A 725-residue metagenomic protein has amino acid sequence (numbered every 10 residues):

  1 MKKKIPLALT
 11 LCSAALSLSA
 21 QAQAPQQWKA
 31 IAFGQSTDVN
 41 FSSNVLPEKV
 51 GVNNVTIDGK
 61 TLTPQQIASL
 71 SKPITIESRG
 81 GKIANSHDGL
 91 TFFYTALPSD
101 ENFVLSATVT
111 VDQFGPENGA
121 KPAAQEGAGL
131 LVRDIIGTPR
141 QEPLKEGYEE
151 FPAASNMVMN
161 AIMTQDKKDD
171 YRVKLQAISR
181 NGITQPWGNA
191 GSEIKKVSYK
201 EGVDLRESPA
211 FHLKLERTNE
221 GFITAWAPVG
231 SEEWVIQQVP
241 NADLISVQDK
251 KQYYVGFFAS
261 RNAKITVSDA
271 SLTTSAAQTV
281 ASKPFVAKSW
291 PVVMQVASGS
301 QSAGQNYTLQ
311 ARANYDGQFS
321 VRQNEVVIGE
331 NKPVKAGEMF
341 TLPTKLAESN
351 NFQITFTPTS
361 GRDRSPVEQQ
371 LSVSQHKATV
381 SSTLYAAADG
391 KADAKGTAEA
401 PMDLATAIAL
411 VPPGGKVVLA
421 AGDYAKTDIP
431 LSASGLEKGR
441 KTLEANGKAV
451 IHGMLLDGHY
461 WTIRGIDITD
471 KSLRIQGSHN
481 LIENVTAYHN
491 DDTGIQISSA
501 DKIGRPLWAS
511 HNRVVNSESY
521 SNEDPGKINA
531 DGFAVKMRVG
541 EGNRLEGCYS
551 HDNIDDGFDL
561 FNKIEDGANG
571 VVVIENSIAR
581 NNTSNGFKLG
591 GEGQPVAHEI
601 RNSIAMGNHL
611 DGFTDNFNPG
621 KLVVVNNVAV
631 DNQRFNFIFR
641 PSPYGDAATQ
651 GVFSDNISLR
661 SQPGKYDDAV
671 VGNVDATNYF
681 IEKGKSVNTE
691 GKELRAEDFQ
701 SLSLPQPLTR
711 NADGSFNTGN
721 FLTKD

Functional and structural regions predicted by a protein language model:
Q23-V286, Y307: Extracellular glycan-recognition regions
N262, P412, A433, K438 (+22 more regions): Parallel beta-helix/beta-solenoid
K283, Q323, V334-E338, Q375-H376 (+1 more regions): Acidic, glycine- and Ser/Thr-rich low-complexity intrinsically disordered tracts in extracellular/secreted proteins
L342-N350, V539: Surface-exposed, short loops/turns at beta-strand junctions within beta-sandwich domains
T357, E368-T406, A421-D423: Right-handed parallel beta-helix/beta-solenoid
T383, P413-R464: Beta-solenoid repeat scaffold
P430-L431, V450-G453, T469-L473, H489-A509 (+6 more regions): Extracellular beta-strand/beta-solenoid scaffold signature
